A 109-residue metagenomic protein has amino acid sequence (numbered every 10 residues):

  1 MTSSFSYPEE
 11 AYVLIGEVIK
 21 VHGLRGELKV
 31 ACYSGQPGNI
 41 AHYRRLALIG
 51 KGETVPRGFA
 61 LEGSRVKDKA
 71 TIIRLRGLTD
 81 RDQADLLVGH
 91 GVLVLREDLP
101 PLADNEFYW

Functional and structural regions predicted by a protein language model:
M1-W109: Short Lys/Arg-rich amphipathic alpha-helical segments
